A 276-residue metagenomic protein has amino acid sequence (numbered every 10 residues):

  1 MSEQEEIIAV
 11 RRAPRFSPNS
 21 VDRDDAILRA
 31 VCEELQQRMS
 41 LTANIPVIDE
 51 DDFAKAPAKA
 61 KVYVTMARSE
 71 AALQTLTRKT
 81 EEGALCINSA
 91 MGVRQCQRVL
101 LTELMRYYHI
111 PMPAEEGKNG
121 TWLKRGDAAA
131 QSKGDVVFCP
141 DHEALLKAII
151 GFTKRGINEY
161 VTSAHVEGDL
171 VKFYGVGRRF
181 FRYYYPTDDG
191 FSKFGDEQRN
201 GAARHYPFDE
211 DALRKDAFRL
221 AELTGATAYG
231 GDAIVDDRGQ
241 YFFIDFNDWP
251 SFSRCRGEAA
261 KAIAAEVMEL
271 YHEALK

Functional and structural regions predicted by a protein language model:
S2-V10: Extreme N-terminal starter segment of soluble prokaryotic enzymes
R12-A114, A129: Conserved N-proximal alpha/beta basic substrate-recognition cap immediately N-terminal to, or forming the N-lobe
A60-V64, K124, F173-G175, G239-R254: A short beta-strand motif that forms the metal-chelation/ATP-contact edge of phosphoryl-transfer active sites
T121, F181, Y229, F242-D245: Protein kinase-like catalytic core scaffold
T121-K147, G151: Conserved anion/nucleotide-ligand pocket segment
T121-W122, N158-T162, A228-G231: A short linear hydrophobic-aromatic micro-motif
C139-T224: Phosphate-binding site of ATP-dependent enzymes
F194-F243, C255, A262-L275: A long amphipathic alpha-helix within ATP-dependent nucleotide-binding catalytic cores
